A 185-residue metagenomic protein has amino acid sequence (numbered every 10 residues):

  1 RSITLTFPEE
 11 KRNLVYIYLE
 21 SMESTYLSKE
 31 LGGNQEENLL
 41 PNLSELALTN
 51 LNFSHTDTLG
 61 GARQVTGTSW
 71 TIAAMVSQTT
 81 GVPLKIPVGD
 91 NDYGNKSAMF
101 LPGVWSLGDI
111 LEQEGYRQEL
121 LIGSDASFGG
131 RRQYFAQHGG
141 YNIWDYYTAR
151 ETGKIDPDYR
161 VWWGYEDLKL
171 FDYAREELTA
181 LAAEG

Functional and structural regions predicted by a protein language model:
R1-R12, Y16, E23-G185: Active-site-proximal alpha/beta segments of enzymes that process anionic O-linked groups
